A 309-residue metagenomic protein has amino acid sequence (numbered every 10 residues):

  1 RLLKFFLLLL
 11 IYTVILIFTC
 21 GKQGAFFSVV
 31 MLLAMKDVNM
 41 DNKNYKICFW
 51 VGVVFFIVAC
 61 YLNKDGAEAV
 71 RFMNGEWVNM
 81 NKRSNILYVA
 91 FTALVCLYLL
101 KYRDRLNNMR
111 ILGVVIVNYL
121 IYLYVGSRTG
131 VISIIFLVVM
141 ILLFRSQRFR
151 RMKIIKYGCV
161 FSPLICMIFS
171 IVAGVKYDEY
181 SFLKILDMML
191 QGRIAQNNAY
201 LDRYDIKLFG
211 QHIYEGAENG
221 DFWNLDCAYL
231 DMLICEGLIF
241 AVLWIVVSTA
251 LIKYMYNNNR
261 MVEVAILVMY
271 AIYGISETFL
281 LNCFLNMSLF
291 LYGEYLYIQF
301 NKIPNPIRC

Functional and structural regions predicted by a protein language model:
R1-S181, D202, G220-I307: Hydrophobic transmembrane helix bundles of membrane-integrated enzymes that assemble and modify cell-envelope
F182-L186: Alpha-helical transmembrane signal-anchor/signal-peptide segments
I194-F222, L238-F240: TM-adjacent membrane-interface loops and short helices in multi-pass inner/ER membrane proteins
